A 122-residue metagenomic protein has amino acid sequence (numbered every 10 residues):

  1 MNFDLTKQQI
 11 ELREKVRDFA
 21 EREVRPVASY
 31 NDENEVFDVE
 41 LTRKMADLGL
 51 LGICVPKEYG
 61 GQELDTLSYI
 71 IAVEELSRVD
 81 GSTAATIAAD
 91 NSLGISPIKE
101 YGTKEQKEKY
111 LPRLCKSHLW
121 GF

Functional and structural regions predicted by a protein language model:
M1-E11: Intrinsic disorder at enzyme termini
R25-F122: Glycine-rich flavin
